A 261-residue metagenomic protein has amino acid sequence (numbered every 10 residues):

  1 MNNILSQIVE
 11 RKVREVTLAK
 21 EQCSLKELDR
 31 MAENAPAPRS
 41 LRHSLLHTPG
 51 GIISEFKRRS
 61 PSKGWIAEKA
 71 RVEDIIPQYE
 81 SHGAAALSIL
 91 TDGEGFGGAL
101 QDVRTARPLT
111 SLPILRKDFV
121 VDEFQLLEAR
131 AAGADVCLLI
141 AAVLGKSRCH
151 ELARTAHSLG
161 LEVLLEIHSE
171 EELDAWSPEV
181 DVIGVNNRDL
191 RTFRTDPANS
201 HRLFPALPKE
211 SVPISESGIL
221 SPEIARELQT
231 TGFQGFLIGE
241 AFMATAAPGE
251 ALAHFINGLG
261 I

Functional and structural regions predicted by a protein language model:
N2-A67: An N-cap/entry alpha-helix motif that binds or orients negatively charged groups
I8, S54, Y79, A129 (+4 more regions): Conserved, mostly hydrophobic/aromatic
R11, K57-R59, D92, F119 (+5 more regions): Active-site beta-loop-alpha junctions enriched in small/polar residues
G51, F56, K63-L164, E170-A175 (+1 more regions): N-terminal active-site wall of soluble small-molecule enzyme domains
V121-G133, H168-E179, S215-I238, E250: Catalytic cores of alpha/beta
E128-R148, V185-R194, F233-L252: Glycine-rich phosphate-binding active-site loops on the catalytic face of alpha/beta enzymes
V182-A225, Q229-T231, F236-I238: Catalytic-face loop-and-helix region of soluble metabolic enzyme cores
L203-A206, Q229, A244-I261: C-terminal helical cap(s) of enzyme catalytic domains, especially alpha/beta-barrels
